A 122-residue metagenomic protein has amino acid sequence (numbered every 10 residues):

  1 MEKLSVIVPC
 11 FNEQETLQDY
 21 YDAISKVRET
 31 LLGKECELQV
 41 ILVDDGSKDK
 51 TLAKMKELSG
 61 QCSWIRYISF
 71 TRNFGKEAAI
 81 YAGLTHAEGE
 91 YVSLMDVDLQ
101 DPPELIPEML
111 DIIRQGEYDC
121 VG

Functional and structural regions predicted by a protein language model:
M1-G122: Structured catalytic core of nucleotide-sugar glycosyltransferases
